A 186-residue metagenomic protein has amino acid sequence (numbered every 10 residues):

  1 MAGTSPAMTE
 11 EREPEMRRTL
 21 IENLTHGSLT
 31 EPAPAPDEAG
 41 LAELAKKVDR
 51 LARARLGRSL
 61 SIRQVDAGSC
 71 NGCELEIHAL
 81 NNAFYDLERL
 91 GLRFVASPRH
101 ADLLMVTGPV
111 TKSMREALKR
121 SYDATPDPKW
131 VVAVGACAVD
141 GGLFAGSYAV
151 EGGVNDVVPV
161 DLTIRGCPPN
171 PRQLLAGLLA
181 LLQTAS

Functional and structural regions predicted by a protein language model:
M1-G68, A79, F84-L87, V95 (+4 more regions): Iron-sulfur (Fe-S) cluster-binding modules
R63-H78, P109, A136-L143, G166-P169: Local cysteine-cluster metal-coordination motifs and their immediate loop/turn environment, predominantly Fe-S cluster
G91-H100: Short acidic low-complexity segments
F94, V106, T111-M114: Metallocofactor- and cofactor-centric catalytic cores in central/energy metabolism, strongly enriched
D102-L103, W130: Structural motif
T111-L118, G141-G146: Glycine/threonine-rich flexible loop motifs
A117-V132: A short, gly/pro- and small-residue-rich
V139-N155: Glycine-rich, charge-decorated loop segments at or immediately adjacent to ligand/cofactor-binding or catalytic sites
